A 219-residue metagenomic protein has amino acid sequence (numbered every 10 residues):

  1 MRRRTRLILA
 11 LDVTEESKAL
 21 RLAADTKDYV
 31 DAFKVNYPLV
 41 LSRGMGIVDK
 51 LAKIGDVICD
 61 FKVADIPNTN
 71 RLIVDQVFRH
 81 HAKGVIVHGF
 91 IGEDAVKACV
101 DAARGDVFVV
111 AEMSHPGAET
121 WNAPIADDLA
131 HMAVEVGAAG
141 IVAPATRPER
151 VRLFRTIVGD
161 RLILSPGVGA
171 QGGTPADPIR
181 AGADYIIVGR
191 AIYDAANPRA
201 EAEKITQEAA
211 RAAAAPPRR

Functional and structural regions predicted by a protein language model:
M1-C59, D65-R71, R79-A82, A126 (+4 more regions): Conserved N-terminal beta1-alpha1 strand-loop-helix module at the mouth
R2-L7, D65-P148, D160: Conserved anion-binding
L9, F33, D60, V85 (+5 more regions): Conserved, mostly hydrophobic/aromatic
V13-E16, P38-L41, F90-E93, A145-E149 (+1 more regions): Short beta->alpha connector loops
L41, M45-F61, D101-E112, R152-V168 (+1 more regions): Alpha-helix-loop-beta-strand connector modules within alpha/beta enzyme cores
K62-D65, F90-I91, E112-H115, G167-Q171 (+1 more regions): Short, acidic/turn-prone active-site loops that include or flank metal/cofactor- and phosphate-binding residues
C99, A176-R219: C-terminal helical cap(s) of enzyme catalytic domains, especially alpha/beta-barrels
A138, A145-I192: A C-terminal functional module that forms or caps the active site or interfaces directly with catalytic machinery
